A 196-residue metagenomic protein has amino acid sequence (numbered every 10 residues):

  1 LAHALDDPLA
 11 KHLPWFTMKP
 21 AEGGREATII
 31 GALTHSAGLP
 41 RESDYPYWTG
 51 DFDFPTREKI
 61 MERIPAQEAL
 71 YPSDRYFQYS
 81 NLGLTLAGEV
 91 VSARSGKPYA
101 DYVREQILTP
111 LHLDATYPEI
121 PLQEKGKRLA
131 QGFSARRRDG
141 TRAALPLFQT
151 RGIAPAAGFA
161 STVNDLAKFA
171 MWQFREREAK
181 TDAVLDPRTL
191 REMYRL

Functional and structural regions predicted by a protein language model:
L1-A2, G96: Alpha-helical transmembrane segments of multi-pass membrane transport proteins
A2-H3, F52: Conserved hydrophobic residue
A4-P20, L111: Short, glycine/proline-biased beta-turn/loop segments that scaffold the active-site neighborhood
A21-L196: Short, surface-exposed loop or secondary-structure junction motifs that flank catalytic or metal-binding residues
